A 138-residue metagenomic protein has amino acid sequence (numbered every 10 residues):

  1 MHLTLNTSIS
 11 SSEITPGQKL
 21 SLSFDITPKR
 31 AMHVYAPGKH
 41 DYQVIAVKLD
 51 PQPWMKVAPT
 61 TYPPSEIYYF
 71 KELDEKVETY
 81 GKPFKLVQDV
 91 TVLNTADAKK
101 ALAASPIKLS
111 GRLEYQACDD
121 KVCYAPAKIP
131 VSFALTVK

Functional and structural regions predicted by a protein language model:
M1-K138: Extracellular/lumen-exposed scaffold segments
